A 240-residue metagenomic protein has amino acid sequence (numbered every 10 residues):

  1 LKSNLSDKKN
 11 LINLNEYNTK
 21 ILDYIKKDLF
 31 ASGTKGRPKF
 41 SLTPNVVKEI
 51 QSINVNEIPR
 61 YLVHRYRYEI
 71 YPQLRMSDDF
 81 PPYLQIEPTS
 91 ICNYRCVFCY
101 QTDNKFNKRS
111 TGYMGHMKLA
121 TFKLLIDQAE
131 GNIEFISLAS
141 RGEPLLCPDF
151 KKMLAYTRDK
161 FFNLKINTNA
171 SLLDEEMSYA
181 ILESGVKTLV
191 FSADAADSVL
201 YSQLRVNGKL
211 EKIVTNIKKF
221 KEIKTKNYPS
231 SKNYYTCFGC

Functional and structural regions predicted by a protein language model:
L1-S3: Long terminal accessory regions outside catalytic cores
D7-T188, V199, Q203-E211, T215: Conserved alpha-helical substructure of the radical SAM core
D103, A195-D197, G239: Short, histidine-centered active-site or binding-site loop motifs used for metal coordination, general acid-base
I217-C240: Conserved strand-turn element in the central/C-terminal portion of the radical SAM core barrel that lines
